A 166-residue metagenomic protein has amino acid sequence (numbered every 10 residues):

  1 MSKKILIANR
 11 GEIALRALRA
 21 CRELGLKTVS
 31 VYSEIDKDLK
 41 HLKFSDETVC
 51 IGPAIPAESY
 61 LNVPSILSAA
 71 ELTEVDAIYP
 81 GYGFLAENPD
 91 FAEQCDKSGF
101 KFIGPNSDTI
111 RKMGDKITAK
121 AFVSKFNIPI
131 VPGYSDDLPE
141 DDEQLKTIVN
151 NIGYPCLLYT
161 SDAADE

Functional and structural regions predicted by a protein language model:
M1-S161: N-terminal beta-alpha lobe that positions the nucleotide/phosphoryl donor in ATP/NTP-coupled carboxylate activation
D162-E166: A short, hydrophobic C-terminal helix/tail in secreted or cell-surface proteins
